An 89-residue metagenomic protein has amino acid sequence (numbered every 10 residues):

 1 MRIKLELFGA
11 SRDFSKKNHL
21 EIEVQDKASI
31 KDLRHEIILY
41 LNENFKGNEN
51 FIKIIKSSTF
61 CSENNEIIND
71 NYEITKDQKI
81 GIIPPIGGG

Functional and structural regions predicted by a protein language model:
M1-G88: Ubiquitin-like/PB1-type beta-grasp interaction modules and other compact soluble beta-rich domains
